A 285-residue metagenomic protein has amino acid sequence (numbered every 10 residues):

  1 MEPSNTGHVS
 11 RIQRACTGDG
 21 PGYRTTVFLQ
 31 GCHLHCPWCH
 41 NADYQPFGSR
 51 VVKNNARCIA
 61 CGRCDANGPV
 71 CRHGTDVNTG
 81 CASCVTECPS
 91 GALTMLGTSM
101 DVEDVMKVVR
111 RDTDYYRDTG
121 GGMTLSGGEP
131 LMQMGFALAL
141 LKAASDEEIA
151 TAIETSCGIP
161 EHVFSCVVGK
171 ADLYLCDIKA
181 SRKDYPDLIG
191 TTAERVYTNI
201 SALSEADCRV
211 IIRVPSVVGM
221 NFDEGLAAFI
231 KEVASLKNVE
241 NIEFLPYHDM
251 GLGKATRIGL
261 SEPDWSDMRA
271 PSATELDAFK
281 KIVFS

Functional and structural regions predicted by a protein language model:
M1-E2, T86, G91-M95, K231: Short aromatic-glycine motifs in intrinsically disordered, low-complexity regions
M1-P21, S216-S285: Auxiliary Fe-S-binding modules of radical SAM enzymes
I12, Q30-G31, N55, L96 (+4 more regions): Fold-independent oxyanion-binding glycine-rich loops and adjacent beta-strand/coil segments at enzyme active sites
T26-C39, V52-G91, E129: Cysteine-centered iron-sulfur cluster-binding motifs in ferredoxin-type domains/subunits of redox enzymes
N41-V52, T94-G97: Iron-sulfur (Fe-S) cluster-binding segments and ferredoxin-like electron-carrier domains, especially [2Fe-2S]
D76, S83-C84, L93-D104, V108-R117: Fe-S ferredoxin-like electron-transfer domains and their immediately adjacent linker/connector regions across
E103-R257: Conserved AdoMet/S-adenosylmethionine-binding subsite of the radical SAM
